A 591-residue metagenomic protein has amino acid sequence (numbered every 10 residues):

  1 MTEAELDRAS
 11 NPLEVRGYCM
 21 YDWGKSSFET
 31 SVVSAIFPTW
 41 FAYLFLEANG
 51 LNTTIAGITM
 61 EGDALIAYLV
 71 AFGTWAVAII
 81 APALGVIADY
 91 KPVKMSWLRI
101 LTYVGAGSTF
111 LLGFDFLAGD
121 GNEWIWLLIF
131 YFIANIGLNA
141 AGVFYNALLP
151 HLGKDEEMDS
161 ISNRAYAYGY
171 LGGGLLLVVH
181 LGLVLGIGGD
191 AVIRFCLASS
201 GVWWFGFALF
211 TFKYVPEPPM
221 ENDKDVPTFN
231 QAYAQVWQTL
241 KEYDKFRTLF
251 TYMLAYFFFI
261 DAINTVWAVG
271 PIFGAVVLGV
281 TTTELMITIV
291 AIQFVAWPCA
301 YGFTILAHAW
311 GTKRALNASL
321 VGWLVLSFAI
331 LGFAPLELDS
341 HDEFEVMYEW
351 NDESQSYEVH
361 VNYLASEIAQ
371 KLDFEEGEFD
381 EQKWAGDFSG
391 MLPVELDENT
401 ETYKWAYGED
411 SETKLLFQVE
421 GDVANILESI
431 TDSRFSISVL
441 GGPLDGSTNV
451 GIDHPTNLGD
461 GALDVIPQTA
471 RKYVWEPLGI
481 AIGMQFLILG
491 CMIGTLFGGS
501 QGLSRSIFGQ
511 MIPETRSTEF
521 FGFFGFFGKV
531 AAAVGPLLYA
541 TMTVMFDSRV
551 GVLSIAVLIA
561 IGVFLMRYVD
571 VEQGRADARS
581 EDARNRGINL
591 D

Functional and structural regions predicted by a protein language model:
M1-G17, K94, T102-L128, A140-V266 (+1 more regions): Intracellular loop-helix junctions on the cytosolic face of multi-pass helical membrane proteins
T2-R16, P218-Y252, E353-I426, T431 (+3 more regions): Juxtamembrane intracellular "pre-TM" segments in multi-pass secondary transporters
V32-D63, A268-L285: Short amphipathic helix-loop junctions that connect adjacent transmembrane helices in Major Facilitator Superfamily/SLC
T59, G182-V202, T431, V439 (+3 more regions): A membrane-interface helix-boundary motif in multi-pass transporters
M60-A64, D155-A165, T282-T283, E514-F524: Loop-to-transmembrane helix entry/capping segments in MFS-fold secondary transporters and related SLC/MFSD carriers
V77-V93, P298-T312, T543: Helix-to-loop junctions at the C-terminal end of transmembrane segments in multipass secondary transporters
A88-V104, H308-W323: Cytoplasmic membrane-interface "Motif A"-like loop-to-helix N-cap segments of 12-TM Major Facilitator Superfamily
I100-G121, G322-E349, G461-L478: C-terminal ends and interior cores of transmembrane alpha-helices in multi-pass membrane transporters/permeases
